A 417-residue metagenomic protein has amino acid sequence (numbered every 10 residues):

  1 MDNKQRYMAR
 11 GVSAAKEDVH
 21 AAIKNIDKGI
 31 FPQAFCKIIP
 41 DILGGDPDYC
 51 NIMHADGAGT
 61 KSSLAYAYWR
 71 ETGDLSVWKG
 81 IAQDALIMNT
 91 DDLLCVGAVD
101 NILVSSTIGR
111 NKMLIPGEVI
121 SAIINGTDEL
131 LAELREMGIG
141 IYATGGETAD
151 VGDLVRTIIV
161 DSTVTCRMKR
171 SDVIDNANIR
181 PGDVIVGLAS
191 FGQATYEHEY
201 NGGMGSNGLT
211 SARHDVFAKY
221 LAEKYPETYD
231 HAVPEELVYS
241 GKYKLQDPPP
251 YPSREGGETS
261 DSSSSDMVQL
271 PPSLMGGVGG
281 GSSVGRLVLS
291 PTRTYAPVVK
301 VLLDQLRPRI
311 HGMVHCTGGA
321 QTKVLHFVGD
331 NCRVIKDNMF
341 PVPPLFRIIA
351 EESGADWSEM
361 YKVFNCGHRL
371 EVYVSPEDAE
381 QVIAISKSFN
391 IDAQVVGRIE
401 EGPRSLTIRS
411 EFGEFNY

Functional and structural regions predicted by a protein language model:
M1-Y417: Helix-biased detector of long, well-ordered alpha-helical tracts
